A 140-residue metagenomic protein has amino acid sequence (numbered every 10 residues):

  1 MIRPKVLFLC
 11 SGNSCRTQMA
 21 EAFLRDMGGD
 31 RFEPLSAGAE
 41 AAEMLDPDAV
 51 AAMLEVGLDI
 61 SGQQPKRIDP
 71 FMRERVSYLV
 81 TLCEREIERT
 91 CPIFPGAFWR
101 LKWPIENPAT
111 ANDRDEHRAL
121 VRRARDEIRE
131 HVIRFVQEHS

Functional and structural regions predicted by a protein language model:
M1-S140: Short polar/charged helix/loop
